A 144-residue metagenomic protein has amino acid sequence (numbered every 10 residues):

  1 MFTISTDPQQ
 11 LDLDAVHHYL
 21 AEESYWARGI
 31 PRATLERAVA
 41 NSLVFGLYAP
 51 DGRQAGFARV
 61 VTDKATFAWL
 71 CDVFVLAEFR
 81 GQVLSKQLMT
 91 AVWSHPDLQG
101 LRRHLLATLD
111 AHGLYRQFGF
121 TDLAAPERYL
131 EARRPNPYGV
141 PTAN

Functional and structural regions predicted by a protein language model:
M1-I30, Y48, P126, P141-N144: Short amphipathic alpha-helix that is part of the acyltransferase structural core
M1-P8, D12, T90, S94-R103: Short, flexible, glycine-rich and Lys/Arg-enriched loop motifs at helix boundaries that contact anionic partners
A33-D51, A55-F74: A conserved beta-strand-loop-helix scaffold within acyl/acetyltransferase catalytic domains
F79-L88: Conserved acetyl-CoA pyrophosphate-binding loop and the N-cap/start of the following alpha-helix in GNAT-like
K86, L98-R134: Conserved active-site alpha-helix within GNAT-family acetyltransferase domains
N136-G139: A charged, well-structured terminal subsegment
